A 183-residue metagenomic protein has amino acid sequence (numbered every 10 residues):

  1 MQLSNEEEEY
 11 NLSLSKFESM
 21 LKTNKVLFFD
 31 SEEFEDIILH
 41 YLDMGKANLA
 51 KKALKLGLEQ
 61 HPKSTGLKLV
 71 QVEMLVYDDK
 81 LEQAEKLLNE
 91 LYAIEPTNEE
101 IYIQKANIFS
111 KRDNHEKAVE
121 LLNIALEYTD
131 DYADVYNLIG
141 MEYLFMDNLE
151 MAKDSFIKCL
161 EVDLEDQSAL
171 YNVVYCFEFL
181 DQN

Functional and structural regions predicted by a protein language model:
D30-S31, T65-G66, N98-E100, Y132-D134 (+2 more regions): Helix-start (N-cap) detector for alpha-helical repeat units in TPR-like alpha-solenoids, especially tetratricopeptide
G57, E90-L91, I124-A125, K158-C159: Canonical positions in the second alpha-helix
Q60-H61, A93-E95, E127-T129, V162-D163: Structural marker of alpha-solenoid helical repeat scaffolds
